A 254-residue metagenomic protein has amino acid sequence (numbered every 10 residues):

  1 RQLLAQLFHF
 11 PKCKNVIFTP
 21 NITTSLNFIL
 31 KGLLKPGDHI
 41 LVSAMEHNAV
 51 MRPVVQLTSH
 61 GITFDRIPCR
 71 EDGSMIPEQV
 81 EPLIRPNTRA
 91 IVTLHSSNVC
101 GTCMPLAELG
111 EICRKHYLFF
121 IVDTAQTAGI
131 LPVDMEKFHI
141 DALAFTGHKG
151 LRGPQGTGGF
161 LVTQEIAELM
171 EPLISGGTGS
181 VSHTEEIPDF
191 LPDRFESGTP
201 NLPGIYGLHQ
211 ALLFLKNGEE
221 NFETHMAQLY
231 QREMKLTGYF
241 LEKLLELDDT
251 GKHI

Functional and structural regions predicted by a protein language model:
R1-I254: Pyridoxal 5′-phosphate
